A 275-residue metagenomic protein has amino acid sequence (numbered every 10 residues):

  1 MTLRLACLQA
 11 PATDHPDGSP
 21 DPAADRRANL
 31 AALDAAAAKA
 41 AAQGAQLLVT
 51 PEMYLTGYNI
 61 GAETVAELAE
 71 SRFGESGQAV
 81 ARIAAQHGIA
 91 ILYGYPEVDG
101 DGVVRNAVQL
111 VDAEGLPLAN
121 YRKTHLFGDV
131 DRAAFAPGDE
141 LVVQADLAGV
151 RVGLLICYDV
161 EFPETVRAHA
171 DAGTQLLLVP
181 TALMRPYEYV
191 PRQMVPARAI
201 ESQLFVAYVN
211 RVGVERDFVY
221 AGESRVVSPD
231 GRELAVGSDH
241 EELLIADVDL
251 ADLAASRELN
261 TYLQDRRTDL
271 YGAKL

Functional and structural regions predicted by a protein language model:
T2-P22, N29, A107, N120-R122 (+2 more regions): Active-site-proximal beta-strand elements of phosphoester/diester hydrolases
A23-E114, M184-L204: Cys-nucleophile CN-hydrolase/nitrilase-fold catalytic domain and related Cys-dependent amidase chemistry that acts on
T56, A62, Q109, Y121-F127 (+2 more regions): Short beta->alpha transition motifs characteristic of CBS
G74-L92, E161-L244: CN hydrolase (nitrilase-like) catalytic-core segments centered on the catalytic cysteine and neighboring Lys/Glu
Y93-Y95, A107-L110, V143, S224-V226 (+1 more regions): Short beta-strand scaffold segments in enzyme catalytic cores
D99-A172, M184-Q193, A255-Q264, G272: Active-site catalytic loop in hydrolytic enzyme cores
V226-L275: Long hydrophobic alpha-helical segments typical of transmembrane helices together with their membrane-interfacial
